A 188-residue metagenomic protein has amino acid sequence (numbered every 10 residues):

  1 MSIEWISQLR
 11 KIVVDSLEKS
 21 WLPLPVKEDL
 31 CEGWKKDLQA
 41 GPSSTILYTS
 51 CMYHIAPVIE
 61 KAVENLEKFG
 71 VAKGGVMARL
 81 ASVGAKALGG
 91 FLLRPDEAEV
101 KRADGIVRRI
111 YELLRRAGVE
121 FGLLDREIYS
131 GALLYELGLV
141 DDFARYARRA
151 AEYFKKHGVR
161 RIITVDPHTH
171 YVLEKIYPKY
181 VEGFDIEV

Functional and structural regions predicted by a protein language model:
M1-Y129, L134-H170, I176-V181: Iron-sulfur-cluster electron-transfer modules
G183-V188: Short, flexible loop segments at boundaries between secondary-structure elements
